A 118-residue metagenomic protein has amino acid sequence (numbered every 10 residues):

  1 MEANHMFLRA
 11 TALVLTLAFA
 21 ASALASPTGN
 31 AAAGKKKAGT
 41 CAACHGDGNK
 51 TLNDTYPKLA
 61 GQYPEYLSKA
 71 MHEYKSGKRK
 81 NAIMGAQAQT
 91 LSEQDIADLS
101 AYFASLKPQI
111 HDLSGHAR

Functional and structural regions predicted by a protein language model:
E2-A12: Bacterial N-terminal signal peptides that target proteins for export
A20-A23: N-terminal signal peptide c-region/cleavage motif recognized by signal peptidases
S26-A38, D47, R79-R118: Flexible coil segments in periplasmic/lumen-exposed cytochrome c-class electron-transfer proteins
P27, D54, L59: His/Cys-centered metal/cofactor-coordination and adjacent catalytic loops
A31-A42, T51, A60-K69: Sequence context surrounding c-type heme c attachment/ligation sites in exported
P57-Q62, S68-A70, K75-A86: Amphipathic, hydrophobic secondary-structure cores in small proteins
